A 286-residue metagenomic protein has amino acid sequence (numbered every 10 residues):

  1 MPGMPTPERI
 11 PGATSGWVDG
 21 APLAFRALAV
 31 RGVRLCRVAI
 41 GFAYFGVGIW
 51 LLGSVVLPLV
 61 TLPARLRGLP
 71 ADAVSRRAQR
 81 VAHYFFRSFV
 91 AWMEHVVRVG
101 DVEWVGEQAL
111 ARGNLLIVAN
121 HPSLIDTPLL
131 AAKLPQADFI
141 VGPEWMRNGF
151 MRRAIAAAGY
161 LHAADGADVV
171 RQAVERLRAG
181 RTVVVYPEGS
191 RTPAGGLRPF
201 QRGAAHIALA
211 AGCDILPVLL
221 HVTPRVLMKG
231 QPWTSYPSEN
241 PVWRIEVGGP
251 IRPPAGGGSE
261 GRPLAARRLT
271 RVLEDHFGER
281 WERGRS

Functional and structural regions predicted by a protein language model:
P2-L28, A167-S286: Non-catalytic C-terminal accessory region of glycerolipid acyltransferases and related lyso-lipid remodeling enzymes
G3-N114: Membrane-anchoring hydrophobic helices of lipid-metabolizing enzymes
P58-Y84, A111-D165: Catalytic core of membrane glycerolipid acyltransferases/transacylases, capturing the structured, soluble-facing
V90-M93, L130, I155, A208 (+1 more regions): Structural element of the ATP-grasp superfamily
W92-V96, R153-A154, Y236-E239: Short, conserved catalytic or adaptor-binding loops enriched in Gly and charged residues
V96-W104, A164-A167, L227-G230: Short gly/ser/thr-rich secondary-structure transition/capping motifs
R98-D101, Q136, A157, G212: A generic structural signal for alpha->beta connector loops
